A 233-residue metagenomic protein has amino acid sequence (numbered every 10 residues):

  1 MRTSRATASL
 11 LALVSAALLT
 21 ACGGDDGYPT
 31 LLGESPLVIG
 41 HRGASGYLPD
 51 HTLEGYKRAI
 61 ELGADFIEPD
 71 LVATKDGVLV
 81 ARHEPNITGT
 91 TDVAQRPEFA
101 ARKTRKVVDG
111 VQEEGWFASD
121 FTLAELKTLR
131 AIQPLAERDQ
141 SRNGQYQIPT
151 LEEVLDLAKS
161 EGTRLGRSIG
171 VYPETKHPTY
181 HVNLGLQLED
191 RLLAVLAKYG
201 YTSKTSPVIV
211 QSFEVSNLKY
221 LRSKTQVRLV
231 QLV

Functional and structural regions predicted by a protein language model:
M1-L10: Bacterial N-terminal signal peptides that target proteins for export
R2, C22-V233: Phosphate-group recognition and catalysis centered on beta-loop-alpha active-site segments
L13: Short acidic/glycine-rich loops and adjacent helix/strand connectors that line catalytic pockets where negatively
